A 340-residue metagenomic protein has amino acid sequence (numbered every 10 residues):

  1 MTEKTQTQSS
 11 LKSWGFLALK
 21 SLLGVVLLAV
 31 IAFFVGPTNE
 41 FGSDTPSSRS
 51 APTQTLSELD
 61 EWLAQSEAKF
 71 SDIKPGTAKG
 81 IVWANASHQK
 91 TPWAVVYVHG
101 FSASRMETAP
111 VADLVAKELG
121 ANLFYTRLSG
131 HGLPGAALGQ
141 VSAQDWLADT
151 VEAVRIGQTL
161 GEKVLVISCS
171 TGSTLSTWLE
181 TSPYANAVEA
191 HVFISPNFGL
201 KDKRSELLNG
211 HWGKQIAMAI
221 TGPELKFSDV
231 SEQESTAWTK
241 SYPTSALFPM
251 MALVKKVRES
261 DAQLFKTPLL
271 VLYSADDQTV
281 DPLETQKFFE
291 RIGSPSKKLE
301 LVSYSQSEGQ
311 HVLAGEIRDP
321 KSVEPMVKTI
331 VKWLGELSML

Functional and structural regions predicted by a protein language model:
K74-L119, L123-L128: Short, surface-exposed "cap/lid" segments of acyl-processing enzymes
P110-V111, T267, D281-R291: Short alpha-helix in the alpha/beta-hydrolase fold that links the catalytic acid
L133-L160: Catalytic nucleophile-loop/oxyanion-hole region of alpha/beta-hydrolase and closely related hydrolase-like folds
S173-Y184, H191: Short glycine-enriched nucleophile-adjacent loop and the immediately C-terminal alpha-helix near the catalytic center
V192-K203: Active-site nucleophile loop of the alpha/beta-hydrolase fold
F265, V271-Y273, D277: Short beta-strand/loop motif that positions the catalytic acidic residue of the alpha/beta-hydrolase fold
I292-L313: Catalytic histidine neighborhood in serine/cysteine hydrolases with alpha/beta-hydrolase-type architecture
E308-L340: Catalytic active-site module of serine/aspartate enzymes centered on a nucleophile-bearing elbow/loop
